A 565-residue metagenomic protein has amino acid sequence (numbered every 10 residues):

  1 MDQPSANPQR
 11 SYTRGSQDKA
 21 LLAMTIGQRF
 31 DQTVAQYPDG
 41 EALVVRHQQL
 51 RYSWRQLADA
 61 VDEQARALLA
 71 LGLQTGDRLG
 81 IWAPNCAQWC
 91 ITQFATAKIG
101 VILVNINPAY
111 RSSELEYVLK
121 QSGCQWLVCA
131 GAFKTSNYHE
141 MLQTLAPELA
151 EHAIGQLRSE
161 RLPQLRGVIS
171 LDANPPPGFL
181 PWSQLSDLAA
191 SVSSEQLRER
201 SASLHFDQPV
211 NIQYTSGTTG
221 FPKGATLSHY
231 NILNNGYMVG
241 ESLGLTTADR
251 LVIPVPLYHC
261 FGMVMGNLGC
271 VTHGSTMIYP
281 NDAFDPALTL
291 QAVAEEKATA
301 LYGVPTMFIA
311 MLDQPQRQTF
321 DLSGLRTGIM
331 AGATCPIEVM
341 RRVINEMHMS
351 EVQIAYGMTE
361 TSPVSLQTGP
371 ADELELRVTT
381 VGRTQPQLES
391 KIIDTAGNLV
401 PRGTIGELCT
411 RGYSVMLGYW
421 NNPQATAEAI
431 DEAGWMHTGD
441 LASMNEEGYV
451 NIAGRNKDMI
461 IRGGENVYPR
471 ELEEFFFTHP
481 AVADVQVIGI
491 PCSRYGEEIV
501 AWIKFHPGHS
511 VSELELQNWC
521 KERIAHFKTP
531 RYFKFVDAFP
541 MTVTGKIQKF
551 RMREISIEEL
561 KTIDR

Functional and structural regions predicted by a protein language model:
M1-Y52, Q56-L71, T75, K120 (+6 more regions): N-lobe entry segment of adenylate-forming
L22, A42-F94, R111-E116, P181-A190 (+2 more regions): Conserved AMP-binding/adenylate-forming core of the ANL superfamily
P38-E41, R161-L165, I169-P176, L180-Y214 (+2 more regions): Conserved pre-ATP/AMP-binding loop-to-beta segment of ANL
A58-E63, V192-E195, F206, N211 (+4 more regions): Conserved structural elements of the adenylate-forming
L71, I99-Q184, H509: Structural core segment of the AMP-binding/adenylate-forming
Y110-K120, L127-C129, L301, A396 (+7 more regions): AMP-binding/adenylate-forming catalytic core of the ANL superfamily
S186-D187, E295-G303, L312-L376, E389 (+1 more regions): Gly/Ser/Thr-rich phosphate-binding loop
L233-R250, C260-A300, Q314: Conserved AMP-binding/adenylation subdomain of ANL enzymes
